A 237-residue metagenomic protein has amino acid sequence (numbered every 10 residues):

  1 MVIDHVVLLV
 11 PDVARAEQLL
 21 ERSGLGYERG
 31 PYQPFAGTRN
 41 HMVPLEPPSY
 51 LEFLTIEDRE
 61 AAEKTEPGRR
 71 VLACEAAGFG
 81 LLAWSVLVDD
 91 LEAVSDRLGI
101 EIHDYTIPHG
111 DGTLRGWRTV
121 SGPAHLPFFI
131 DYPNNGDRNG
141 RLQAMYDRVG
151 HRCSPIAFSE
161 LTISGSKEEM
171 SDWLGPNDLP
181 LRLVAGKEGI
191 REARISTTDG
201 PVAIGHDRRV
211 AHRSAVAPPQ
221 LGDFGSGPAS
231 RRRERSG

Functional and structural regions predicted by a protein language model:
M1-D4: Extreme N-terminal starter segment of soluble prokaryotic enzymes
V6, W84, S159-L161, A193: Generic beta-strand hydrophobic packing signal
L8-P11, V88-D89, L161-E168: Short, surface-exposed ligand-recognition loops at beta-strand->loop->(often short) alpha-helix junctions that present
V13-G26, A93-L98, S166-N177: Amphipathic alpha-helical segments
R15-L72: Glycine/small-residue-rich interface belts in oligomeric ring/scaffold proteins and their assembly partners
R39-T55, A83, L91-S154, P176-S236: Vicinal oxygen chelate
I56-V94: A basic- and aromatic-enriched beta-loop-alpha substructure that forms the phosphate/nucleotide- and DNA/RNA-contacting
A76-G78, R152-P155: Short, flexible turn/loop "capping" segments at secondary-structure junctions
